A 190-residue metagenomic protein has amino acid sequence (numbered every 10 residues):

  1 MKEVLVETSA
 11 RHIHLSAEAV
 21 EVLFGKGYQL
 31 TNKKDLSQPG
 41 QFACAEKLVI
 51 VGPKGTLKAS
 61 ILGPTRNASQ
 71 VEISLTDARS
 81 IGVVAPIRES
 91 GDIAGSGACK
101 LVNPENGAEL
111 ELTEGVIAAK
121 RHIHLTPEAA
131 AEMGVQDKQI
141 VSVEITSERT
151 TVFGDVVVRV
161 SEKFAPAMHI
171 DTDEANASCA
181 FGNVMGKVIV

Functional and structural regions predicted by a protein language model:
M1-E3: Extreme N-terminal starter segment of soluble prokaryotic enzymes
L5-E7, H12-G52, A59-E105, E111-K138 (+2 more regions): Short beta-strand-centered segments at strand-helix junctions
T146-T150: Short, charged beta-turn/beta-strand-edge "cap" motif at the junction between a beta-strand and an adjacent loop
V188-V190: Short beta-strand-to-coil "C-cap" segments at the C-terminal boundary of structured domains/repeats, marking
